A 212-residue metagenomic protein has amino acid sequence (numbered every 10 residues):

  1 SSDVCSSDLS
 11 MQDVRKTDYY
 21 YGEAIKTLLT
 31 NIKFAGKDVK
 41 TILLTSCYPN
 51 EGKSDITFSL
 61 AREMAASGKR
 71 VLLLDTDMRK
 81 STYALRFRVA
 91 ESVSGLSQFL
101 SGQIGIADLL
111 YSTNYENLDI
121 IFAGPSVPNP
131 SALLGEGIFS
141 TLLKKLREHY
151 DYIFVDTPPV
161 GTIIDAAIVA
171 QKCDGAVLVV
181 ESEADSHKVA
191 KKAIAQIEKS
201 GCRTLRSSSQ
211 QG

Functional and structural regions predicted by a protein language model:
S2-G212: P-loop NTP-binding module
